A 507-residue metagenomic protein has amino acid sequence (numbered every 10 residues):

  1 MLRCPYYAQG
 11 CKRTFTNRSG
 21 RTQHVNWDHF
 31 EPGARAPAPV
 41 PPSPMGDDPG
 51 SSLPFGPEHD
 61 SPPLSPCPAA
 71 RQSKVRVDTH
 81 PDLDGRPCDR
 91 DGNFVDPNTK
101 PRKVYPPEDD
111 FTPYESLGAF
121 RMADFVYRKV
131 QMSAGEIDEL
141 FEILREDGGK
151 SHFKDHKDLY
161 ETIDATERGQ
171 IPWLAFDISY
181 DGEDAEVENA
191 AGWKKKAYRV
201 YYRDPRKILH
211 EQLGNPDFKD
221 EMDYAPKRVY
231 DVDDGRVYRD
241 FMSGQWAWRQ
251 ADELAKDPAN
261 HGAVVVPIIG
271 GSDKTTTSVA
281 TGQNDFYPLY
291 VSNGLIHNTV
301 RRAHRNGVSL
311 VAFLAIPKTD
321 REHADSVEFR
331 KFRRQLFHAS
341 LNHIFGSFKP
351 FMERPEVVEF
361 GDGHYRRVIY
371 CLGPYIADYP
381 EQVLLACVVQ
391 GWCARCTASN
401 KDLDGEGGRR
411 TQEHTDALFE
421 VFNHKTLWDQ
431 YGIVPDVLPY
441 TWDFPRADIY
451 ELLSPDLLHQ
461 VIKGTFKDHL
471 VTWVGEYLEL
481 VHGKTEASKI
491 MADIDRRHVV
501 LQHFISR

Functional and structural regions predicted by a protein language model:
M1-V40: C-terminal recognition-helix end and immediately following basic linker of small zinc-binding "finger" domains
M1-Y6, Y114-M122, V311-V327: Surface-exposed beta-strand-to-loop junctions that form interaction patches on eukaryotic regulatory domains
R18-G20, N26-W27, T281-D285, R302-N306 (+2 more regions): Short coil/turn segments at secondary-structure boundaries
G20, L117, R121, G135-L140 (+2 more regions): Acidic, Ser/Thr-rich intrinsically disordered and amphipathic helical segments
A36-I171: N-terminal regions that are enriched for targeting/export leaders and immediately downstream pro/stem segments
A134-H261: Electropositive nucleic-acid engagement tracts
L209-Q212, D217-G270, T275, A315 (+2 more regions): Charged (Asp/Glu and Lys/Arg) segments that form or flank catalytic channels of large polymer- and nucleotide-handling
K274-K318: Acidic, metal-ligating active-site segments
